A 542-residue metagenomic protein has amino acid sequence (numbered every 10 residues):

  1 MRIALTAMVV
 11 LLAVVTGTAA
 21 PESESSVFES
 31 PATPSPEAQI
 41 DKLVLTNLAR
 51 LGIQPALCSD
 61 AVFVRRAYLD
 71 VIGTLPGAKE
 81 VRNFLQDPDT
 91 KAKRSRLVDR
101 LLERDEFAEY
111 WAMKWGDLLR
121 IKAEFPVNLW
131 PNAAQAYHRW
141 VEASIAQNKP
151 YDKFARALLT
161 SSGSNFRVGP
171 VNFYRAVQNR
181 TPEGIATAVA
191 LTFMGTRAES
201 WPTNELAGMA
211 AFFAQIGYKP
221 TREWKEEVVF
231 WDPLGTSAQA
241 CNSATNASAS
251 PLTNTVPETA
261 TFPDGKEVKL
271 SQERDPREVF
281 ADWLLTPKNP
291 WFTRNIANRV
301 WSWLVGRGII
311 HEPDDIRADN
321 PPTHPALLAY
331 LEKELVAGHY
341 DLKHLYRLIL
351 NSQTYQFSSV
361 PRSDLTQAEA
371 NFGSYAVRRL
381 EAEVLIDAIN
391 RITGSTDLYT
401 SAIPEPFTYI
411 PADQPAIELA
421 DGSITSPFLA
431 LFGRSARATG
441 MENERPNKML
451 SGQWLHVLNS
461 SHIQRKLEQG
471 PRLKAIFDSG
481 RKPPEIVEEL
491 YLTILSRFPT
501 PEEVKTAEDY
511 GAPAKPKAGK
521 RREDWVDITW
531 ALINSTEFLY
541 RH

Functional and structural regions predicted by a protein language model:
M1-A4: Positively charged n-region of N-terminal signal peptides that target proteins for export
T6-V15: Bacterial N-terminal signal peptides
A20-E22: Boundary of Sec targeting at the N-terminus
E24-A240, N254-E258, F292-E332, L342-F477 (+2 more regions): Short, structured secondary-structure elements that scaffold catalytic or ligand/cofactor-binding regions
A247-E267: Conserved oxyanion/phosphate-binding beta-strand-loop segments in alpha/beta enzyme cores
E267-F292, I296, W303-L304: Structured secondary-structure scaffolds
A337-G338: Localized edge beta-strand/strand-to-loop motifs within extracellular or lumenal beta-rich domains
S496: Conserved micro-motifs of the catalytic ATP-binding
